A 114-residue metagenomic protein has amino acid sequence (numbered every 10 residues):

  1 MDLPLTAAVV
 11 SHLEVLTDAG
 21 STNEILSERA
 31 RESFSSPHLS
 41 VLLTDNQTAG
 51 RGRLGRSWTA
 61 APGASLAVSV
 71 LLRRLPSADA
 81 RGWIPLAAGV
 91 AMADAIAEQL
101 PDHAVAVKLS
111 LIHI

Functional and structural regions predicted by a protein language model:
M1-A104: N-terminal lobe of the biotin/lipoate ligase/transferase fold
H113-I114: Conserved small/polar residues in nucleotide/adenosyl-binding loops
